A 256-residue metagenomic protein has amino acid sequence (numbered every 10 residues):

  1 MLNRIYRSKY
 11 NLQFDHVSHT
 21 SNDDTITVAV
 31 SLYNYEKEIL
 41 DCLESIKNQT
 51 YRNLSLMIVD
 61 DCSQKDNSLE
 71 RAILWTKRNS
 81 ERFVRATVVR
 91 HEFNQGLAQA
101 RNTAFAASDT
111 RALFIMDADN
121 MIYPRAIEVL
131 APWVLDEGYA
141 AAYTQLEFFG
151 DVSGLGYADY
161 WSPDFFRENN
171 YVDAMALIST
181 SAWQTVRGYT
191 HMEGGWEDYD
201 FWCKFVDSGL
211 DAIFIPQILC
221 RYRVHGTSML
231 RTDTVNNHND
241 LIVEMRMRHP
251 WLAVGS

Functional and structural regions predicted by a protein language model:
M1-S45: N-proximal low-complexity "stem/linker" segments adjacent to membrane-targeting elements
K47-V89: Acidic donor-binding segment of Leloir-type glycosyltransferases
H91-S108: Glycine-rich, basic loop-to-helix element that forms the pyrophosphate-binding segment of sugar-nucleotide handling
L113: Short aromatic/hydrophobic "clamp" motif used to bind/position activated sugar donors
R125-G156: Conserved donor NDP-sugar-binding/catalytic core segment of glycosyltransferases
Q145, A212-L219: Catalytic beta-strand/loop signature of glycosyltransferases that borders the donor
D159-L177: A recurrent flexible, glycine/aromatic-enriched loop bordering the glycosyltransferase active site that acts as
G194-C203: Acidic donor-binding loop at a coil-to-helix junction in glycosyltransferase catalytic cores that engages
